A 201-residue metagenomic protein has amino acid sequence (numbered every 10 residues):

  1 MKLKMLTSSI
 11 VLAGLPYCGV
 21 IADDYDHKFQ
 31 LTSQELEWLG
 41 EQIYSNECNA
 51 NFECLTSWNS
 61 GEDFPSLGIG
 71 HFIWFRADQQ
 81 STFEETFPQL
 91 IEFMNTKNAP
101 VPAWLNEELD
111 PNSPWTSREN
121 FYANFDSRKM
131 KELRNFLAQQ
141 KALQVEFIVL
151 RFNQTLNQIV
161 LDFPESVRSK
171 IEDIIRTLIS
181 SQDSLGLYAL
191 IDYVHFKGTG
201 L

Functional and structural regions predicted by a protein language model:
M1-T7: Bacterial N-terminal signal peptides that target proteins for export
S8-P16: Bacterial N-terminal signal peptides
V20-A22: Boundary at the C-terminal end of the N-terminal hydrophobic targeting segment
D24-L201: Cell-wall polysaccharide-cleaving catalytic domain and substrate-binding groove, primarily in peptidoglycan/chitin
